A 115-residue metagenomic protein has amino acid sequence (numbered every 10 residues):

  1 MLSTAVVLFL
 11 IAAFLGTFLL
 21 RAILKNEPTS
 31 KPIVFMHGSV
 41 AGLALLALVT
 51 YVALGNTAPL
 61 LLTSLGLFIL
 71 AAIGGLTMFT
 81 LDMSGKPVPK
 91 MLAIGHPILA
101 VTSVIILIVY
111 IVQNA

Functional and structural regions predicted by a protein language model:
M1-L8, Y51-A72: Transmembrane helix-loop-helix
M1-N26: N-terminal leader/targeting helix
A5, A12, S64, S103-V104 (+1 more regions): Small-residue hotspots
T17-T29, G75-V88: C-terminal ends of transmembrane helices
L20-T50: Acidic (E/D-rich), amphipathic helical modules within compact regulatory domains
S30-F35, L60-S64, P87-H96: Non-cytosolic membrane-interface motifs at loop->transmembrane helix junctions
G38-V49, I94-I108: Small-residue-rich segments of transmembrane alpha-helices in multi-pass membrane proteins, especially helix faces
L54, I105-A115: Juxtamembrane boundary at the C-terminal end of a transmembrane helix
